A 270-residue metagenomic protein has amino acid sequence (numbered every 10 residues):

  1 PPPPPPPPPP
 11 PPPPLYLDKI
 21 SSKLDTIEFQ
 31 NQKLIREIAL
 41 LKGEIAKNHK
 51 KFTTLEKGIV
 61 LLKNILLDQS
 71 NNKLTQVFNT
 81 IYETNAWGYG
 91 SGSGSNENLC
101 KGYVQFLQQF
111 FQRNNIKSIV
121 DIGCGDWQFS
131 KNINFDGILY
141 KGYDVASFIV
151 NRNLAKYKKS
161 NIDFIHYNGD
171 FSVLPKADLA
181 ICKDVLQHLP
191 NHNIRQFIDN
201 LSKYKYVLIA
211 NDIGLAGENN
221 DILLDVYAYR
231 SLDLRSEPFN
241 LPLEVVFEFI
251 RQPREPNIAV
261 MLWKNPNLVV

Functional and structural regions predicted by a protein language model:
P1-P12: Long, low-complexity Q/N-rich tracts
P8, S22-K23, N71, K203: Compositionally biased regions
P13, L17-L41, I45-Q69: Heptad-repeat coiled-coil amphipathic alpha-helices that mediate oligomerization/assembly
K57-V120, G125-P175, H192-V270: Class I (Rossmann-like) S-adenosyl-L-methionine-dependent methyltransferase catalytic domain, capturing the SAM-binding
D178: Conserved active-site beta-strand-loop modules that form the wall/rim of enzyme catalytic pockets and either contain
I181: A conserved beta-strand element that flanks and buttresses the S-adenosyl-L-methionine
V185: Hydrophobic adenine-recognition pocket in adenosine-nucleotide-binding enzymes
L189: Helix-to-beta-strand junctions that scaffold the AdoMet/dcAdoMet cofactor pocket in Class I SAM-dependent enzymes
